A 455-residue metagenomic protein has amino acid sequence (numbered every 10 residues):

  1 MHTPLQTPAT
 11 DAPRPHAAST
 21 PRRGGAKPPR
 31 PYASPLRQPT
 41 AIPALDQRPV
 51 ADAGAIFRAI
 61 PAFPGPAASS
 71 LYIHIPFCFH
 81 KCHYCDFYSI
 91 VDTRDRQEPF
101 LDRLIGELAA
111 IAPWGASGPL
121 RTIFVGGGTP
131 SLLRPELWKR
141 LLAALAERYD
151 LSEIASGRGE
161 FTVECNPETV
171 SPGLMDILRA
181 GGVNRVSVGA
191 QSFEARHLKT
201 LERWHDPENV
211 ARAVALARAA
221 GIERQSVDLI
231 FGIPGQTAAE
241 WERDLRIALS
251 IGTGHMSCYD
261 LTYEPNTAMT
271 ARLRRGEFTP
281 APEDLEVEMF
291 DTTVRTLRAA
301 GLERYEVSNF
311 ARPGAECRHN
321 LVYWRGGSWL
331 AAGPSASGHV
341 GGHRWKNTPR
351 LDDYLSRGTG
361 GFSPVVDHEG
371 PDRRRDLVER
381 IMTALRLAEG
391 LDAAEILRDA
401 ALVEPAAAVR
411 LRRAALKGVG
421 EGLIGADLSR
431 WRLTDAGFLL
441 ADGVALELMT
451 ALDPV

Functional and structural regions predicted by a protein language model:
H2-H16, T20-L71, A116-S117: N-terminal [4Fe-4S]-dependent radical SAM core
P4, A59-S70, S89-W114, G118-P405 (+1 more regions): C-terminal scaffold of the Radical SAM
H74-S89: Local cysteine-cluster metal-coordination motifs and their immediate loop/turn environment, predominantly Fe-S cluster
G390, R412-R413, G425-A426: Structured DNA-binding interfaces in DNA transaction proteins
V403-V419: Short amphipathic alpha-helical interaction segments
V419-S429: A short, conserved structural fragment
R430-T434: Minor-groove-contacting beta-hairpin "wing" of winged helix-turn-helix DNA-binding domains
A436-V455: Short, amphipathic alpha-helical interaction segments positioned at domain boundaries
